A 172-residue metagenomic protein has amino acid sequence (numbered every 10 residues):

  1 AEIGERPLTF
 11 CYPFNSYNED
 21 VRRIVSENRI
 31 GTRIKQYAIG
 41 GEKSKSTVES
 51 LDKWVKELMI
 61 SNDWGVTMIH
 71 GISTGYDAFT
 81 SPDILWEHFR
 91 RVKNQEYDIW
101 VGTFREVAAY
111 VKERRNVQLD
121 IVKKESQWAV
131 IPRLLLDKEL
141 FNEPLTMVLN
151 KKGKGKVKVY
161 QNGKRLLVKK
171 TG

Functional and structural regions predicted by a protein language model:
A1-K53, E57, A78-I84, K112-R115: Catalytic domains of cell-wall/extracellular-matrix polysaccharide-remodeling enzymes, centered on de-N-acetylation
P7-F14, G65-G71, G102-T103: Short beta-strand segments
M59, A78-N116: Catalytic cores of secreted or luminal carbohydrate-active enzymes
S73-G75: Short acidic, S/G/P-rich loop/turn micro-motifs used as interaction or catalytic elements
L119, S126-D137: Short, well-ordered beta-strand segments enriched in hydrophobic/aromatic residues
R133-G155: Surface-exposed beta-strand/loop patches in extracellular or lumenal glycoproteins
G155-N162: Change to "...patches in solvent-exposed regions of secreted, membrane-anchored, or virion-exposed structural
K169-G172: C-terminal beta-strand-rich structural cap/linker in extracellular carbohydrate-active enzymes
